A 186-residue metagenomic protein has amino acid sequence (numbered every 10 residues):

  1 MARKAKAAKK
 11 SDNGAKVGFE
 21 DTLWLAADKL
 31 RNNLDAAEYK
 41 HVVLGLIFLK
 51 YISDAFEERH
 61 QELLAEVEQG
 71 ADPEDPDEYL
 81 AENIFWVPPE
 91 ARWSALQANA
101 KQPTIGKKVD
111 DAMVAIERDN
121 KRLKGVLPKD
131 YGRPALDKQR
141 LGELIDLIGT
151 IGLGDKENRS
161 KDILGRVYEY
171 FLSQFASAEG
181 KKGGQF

Functional and structural regions predicted by a protein language model:
M1-F186: Non-catalytic, mostly N-terminal accessory regions of nucleic-acid modification and defense proteins
